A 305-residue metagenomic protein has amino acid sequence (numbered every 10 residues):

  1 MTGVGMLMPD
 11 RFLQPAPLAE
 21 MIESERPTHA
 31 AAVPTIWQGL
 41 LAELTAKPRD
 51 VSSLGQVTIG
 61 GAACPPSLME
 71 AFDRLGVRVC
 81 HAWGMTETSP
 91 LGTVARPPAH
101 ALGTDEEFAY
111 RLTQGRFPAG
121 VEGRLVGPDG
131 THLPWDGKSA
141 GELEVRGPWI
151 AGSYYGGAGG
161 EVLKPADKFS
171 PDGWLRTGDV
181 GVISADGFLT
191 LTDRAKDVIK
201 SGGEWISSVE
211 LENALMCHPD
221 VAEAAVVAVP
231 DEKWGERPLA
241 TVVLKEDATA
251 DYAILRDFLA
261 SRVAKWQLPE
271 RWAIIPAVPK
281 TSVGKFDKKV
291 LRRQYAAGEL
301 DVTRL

Functional and structural regions predicted by a protein language model:
M1-V4, P27-A32, Q38-A109, E122-R124 (+2 more regions): Gly/Ser/Thr-rich phosphate-binding loop
V4-E25, W205-L211: ATP-dependent adenylate-forming carboxylate-activation enzymes
A30, G147, G152-S153, G178-Q267 (+2 more regions): AMP-binding/adenylate-forming catalytic core of the ANL superfamily
G61, G84, G115, D179 (+1 more regions): Active-site glycine-centered loops adjacent to acidic/histidine catalytic or metal-binding residues that shape
E106-R111, D136, W149-G178, A195-K196 (+3 more regions): Conserved ANL (AMP-binding/adenylate-forming) active-site segment centered on the GW(Y/F)…HTG consensus within
R116-G120, P128-K168, E204-I206: Conserved ATP/PPi-binding loop(s) of AMP-dependent carboxylate-activating enzymes
V263-F286, T303-L305: AMP-binding/adenylate-forming catalytic domain of the ANL superfamily
R293-L305: Acidic/polar alpha-helix N-cap and adjacent early helical turns within long charge-rich amphipathic helices/linkers
